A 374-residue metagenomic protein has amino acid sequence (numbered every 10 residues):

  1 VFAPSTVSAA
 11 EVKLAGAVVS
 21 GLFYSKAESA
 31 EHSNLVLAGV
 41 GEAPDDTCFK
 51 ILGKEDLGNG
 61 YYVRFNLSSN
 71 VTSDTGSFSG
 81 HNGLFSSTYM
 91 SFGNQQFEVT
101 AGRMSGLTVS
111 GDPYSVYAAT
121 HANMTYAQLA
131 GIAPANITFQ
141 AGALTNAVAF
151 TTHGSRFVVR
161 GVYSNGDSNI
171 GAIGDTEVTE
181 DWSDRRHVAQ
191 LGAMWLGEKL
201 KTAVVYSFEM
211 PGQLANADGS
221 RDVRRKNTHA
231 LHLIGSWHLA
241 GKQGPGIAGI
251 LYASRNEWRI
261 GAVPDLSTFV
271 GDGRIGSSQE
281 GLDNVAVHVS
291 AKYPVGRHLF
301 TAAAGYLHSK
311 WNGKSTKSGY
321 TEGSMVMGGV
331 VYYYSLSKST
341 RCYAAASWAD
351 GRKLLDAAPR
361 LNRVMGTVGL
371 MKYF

Functional and structural regions predicted by a protein language model:
S8-G16, E55, N59-V63, Q95-V99 (+10 more regions): Outer-envelope beta-barrel architecture signal
A10-Y24, V36-S168, R185, M194-K201: Outer membrane beta-barrel
G16-L22, L67-S69, A101-R103, G161-N165 (+6 more regions): Transmembrane beta-barrel strands of outer-membrane/channel proteins
L22-H32, V71-T75, L107-G111, D167-G171 (+6 more regions): Gram-negative outer-membrane beta-barrel proteins
S33-A38, A135, I173-T179, N216-D222 (+3 more regions): Extracellular loop and loop/strand-boundary signature of outer-membrane beta-barrel proteins
P44-C48, L84-S87, A143-T145, R186-V188 (+4 more regions): Transmembrane beta-barrel architecture of outer-membrane proteins
D184-R186, Q190-G329: Detector for outer-membrane/organellar transmembrane beta-barrel domains, recognizing the amphipathic beta-strand
L361-F374: Outer-membrane beta-barrel "beta-signal"
